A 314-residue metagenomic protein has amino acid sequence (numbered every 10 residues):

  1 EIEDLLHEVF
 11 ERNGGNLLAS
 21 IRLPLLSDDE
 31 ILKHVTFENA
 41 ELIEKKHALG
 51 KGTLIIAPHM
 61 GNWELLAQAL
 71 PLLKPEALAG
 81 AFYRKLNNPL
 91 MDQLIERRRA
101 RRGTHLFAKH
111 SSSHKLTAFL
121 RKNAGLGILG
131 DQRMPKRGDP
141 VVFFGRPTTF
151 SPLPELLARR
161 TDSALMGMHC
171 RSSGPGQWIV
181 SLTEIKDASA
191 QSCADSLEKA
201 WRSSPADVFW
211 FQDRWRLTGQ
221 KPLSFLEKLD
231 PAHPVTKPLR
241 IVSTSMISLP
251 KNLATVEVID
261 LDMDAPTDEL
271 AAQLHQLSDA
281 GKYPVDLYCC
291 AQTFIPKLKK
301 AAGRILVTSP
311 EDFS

Functional and structural regions predicted by a protein language model:
E1-A57, N62, D92-R97, G103 (+3 more regions): Membrane-anchoring hydrophobic helices of lipid-metabolizing enzymes
H7, L72, H110-I259, P284-C290 (+1 more regions): Non-catalytic C-terminal accessory region of glycerolipid acyltransferases and related lyso-lipid remodeling enzymes
E8, L49-H110, K136-D139, P250-A265: Catalytic core of membrane glycerolipid acyltransferases/transacylases, capturing the structured, soluble-facing
F37-E38, H105-H110, V307-P310: Short acidic-hydrophobic, aromatic-tinged amphipathic segments that line or gate anion-handling sites
L42, S111-L116, E269, Q273: Short acidic active-site motifs
H59-W63, T244-S248, Q292-F294: Gly/Ser/Thr-rich loops at beta-strand to alpha-helix junctions that form or flank small-molecule/cofactor-binding
T244-M246, T255-A280: A short, well-structured beta->alpha microelement
Q292-T293, K299-S314: Ser/Thr/Gly-rich flexible loops in soluble cytosolic domains mediating phosphotransfer, phosphorylation
